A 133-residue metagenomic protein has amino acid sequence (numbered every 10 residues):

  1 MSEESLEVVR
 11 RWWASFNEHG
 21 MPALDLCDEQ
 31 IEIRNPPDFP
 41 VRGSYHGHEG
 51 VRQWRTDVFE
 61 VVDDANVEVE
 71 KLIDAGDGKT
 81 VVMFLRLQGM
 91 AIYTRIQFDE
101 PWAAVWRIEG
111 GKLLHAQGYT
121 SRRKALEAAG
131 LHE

Functional and structural regions predicted by a protein language model:
M1-E133: C-terminal and inter-domain tail/linker signature
